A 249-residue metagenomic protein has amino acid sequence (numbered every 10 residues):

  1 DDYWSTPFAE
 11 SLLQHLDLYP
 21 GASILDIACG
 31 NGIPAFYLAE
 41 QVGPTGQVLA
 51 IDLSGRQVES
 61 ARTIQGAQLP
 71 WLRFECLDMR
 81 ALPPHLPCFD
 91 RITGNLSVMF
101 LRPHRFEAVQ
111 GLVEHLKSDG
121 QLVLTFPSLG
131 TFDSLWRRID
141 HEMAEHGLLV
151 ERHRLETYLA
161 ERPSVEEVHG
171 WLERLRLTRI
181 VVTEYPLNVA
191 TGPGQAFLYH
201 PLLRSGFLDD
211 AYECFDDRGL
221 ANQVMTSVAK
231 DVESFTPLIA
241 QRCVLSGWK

Functional and structural regions predicted by a protein language model:
Y3-A22, Y37: Conserved alpha-helix/loop element of class I SAM-dependent methyltransferases that forms part of the SAM/SAH-binding
L25-I27, N31-L82: Class I SAM-dependent methyltransferase SAM/SAH-binding core
G43, L101-R102, L116-S118: Helix-to-beta-strand junctions that scaffold the AdoMet/dcAdoMet cofactor pocket in Class I SAM-dependent enzymes
R80-I92: A short acidic, Gly/Pro-enriched loop at the edge of an enzyme's catalytic core that lines a small-molecule cofactor
D90-R105: A short SAM/SAH-binding and catalytic strip from SAM-dependent methyltransferases
F106-Q121: A short glycine-rich, Lys/Arg-flanked "PGG" loop and its adjoining helix->strand segment in the class I
Q121-G192: Conserved catalytic/acceptor-binding region of the Class I
V181-F235: C-terminal helical/coil "lid" or tail adjacent to the Rossmann-like core of SAM-dependent
